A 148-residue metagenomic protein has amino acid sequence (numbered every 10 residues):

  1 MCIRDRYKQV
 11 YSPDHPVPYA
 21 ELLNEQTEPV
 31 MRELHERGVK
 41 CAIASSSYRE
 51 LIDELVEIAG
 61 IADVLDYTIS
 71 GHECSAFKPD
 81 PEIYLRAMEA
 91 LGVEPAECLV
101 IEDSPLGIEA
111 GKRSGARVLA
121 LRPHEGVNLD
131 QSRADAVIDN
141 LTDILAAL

Functional and structural regions predicted by a protein language model:
M1, E21, S75: Flexible, active-site-adjacent loop/turn segments at secondary-structure boundaries
M1-C2, C98: Disulfide-bonded cysteines in secreted/extracellular proteins and peptides
I3, Y7-K8, K40, K78 (+1 more regions): A general lysine-centric signal
R4-E28, R37: Metal-dependent phosphoesterase signature
P18-A20, K40-C41, H72, A96: A generic structural signal for short
R32-H35, R49, D53-L148: Asp-based, Mg2+/Mn2+-dependent phosphohydrolase catalytic module
A42-I43, A120: Hydrophobic beta-strand core positions in alpha/beta domains
S45-S47: Conserved phosphate-coupling serine/threonine residues in phosphotransfer and NTP-handling enzymes
